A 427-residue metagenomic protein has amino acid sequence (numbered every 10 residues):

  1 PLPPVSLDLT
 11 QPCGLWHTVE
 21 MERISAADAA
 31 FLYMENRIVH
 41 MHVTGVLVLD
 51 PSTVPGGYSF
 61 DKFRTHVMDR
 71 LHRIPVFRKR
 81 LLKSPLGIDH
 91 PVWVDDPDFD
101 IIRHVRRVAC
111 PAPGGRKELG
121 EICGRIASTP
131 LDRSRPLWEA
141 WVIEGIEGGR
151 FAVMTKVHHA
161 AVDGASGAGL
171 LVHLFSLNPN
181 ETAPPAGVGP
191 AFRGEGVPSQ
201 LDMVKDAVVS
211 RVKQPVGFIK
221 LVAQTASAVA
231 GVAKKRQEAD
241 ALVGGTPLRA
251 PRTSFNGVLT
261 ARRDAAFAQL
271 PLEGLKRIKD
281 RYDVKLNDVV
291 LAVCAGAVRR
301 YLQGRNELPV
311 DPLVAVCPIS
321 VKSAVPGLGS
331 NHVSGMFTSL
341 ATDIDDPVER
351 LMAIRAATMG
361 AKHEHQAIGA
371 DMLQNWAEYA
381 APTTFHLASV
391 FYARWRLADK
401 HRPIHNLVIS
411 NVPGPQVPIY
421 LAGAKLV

Functional and structural regions predicted by a protein language model:
S6-T18: Short, positively charged and aromatic/hydrophobic N-terminal segments
H17-D28, T44-V427: Soluble acyl-CoA-dependent acyltransferase catalytic core bearing the H(X)4D motif
A26-I38: Acidic, low-complexity proline/glycine-rich segments
